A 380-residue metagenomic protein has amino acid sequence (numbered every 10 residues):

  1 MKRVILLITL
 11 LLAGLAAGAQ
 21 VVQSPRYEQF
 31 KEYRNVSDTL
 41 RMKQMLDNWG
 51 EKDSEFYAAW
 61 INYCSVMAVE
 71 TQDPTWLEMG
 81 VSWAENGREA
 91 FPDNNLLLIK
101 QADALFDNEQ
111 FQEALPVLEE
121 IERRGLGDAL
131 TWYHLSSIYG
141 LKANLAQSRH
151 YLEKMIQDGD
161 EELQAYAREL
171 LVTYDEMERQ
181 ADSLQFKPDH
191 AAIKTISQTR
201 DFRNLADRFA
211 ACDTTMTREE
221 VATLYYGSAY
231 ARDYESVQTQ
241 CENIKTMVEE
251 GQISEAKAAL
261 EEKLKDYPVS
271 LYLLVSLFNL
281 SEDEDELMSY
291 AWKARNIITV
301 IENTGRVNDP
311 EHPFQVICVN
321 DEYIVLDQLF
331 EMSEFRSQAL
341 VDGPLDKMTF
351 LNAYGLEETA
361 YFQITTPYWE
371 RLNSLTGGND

Functional and structural regions predicted by a protein language model:
V21-D47, M177-E255, I301-T304, N308-D380: N-terminal alpha-helical interaction modules that lie
Q23-R26, S54-A58, N95-L96, A129-L130 (+3 more regions): Helix-start (N-cap) detector for alpha-helical repeat units in TPR-like alpha-solenoids, especially tetratricopeptide
K31, N62-V69, D103, S137 (+3 more regions): Residue-level recognition of tetratricopeptide repeat
N35, V66-D73, D107-N108, L141-K142 (+2 more regions): Register position in tetratricopeptide repeats
E51-S54, P92, L126, D160-E161 (+2 more regions): Short coil turns that delineate tetratricopeptide repeat
A58-L130, A222-I253, A258-K263: Alpha-helical adaptor scaffolds
A59-N62, K100, H134, E169-L170 (+2 more regions): Canonical tetratricopeptide repeat
G140-L163, V172, E282-E302: TPR/TPR-like (Sel1-like) alpha-helical repeat modules
